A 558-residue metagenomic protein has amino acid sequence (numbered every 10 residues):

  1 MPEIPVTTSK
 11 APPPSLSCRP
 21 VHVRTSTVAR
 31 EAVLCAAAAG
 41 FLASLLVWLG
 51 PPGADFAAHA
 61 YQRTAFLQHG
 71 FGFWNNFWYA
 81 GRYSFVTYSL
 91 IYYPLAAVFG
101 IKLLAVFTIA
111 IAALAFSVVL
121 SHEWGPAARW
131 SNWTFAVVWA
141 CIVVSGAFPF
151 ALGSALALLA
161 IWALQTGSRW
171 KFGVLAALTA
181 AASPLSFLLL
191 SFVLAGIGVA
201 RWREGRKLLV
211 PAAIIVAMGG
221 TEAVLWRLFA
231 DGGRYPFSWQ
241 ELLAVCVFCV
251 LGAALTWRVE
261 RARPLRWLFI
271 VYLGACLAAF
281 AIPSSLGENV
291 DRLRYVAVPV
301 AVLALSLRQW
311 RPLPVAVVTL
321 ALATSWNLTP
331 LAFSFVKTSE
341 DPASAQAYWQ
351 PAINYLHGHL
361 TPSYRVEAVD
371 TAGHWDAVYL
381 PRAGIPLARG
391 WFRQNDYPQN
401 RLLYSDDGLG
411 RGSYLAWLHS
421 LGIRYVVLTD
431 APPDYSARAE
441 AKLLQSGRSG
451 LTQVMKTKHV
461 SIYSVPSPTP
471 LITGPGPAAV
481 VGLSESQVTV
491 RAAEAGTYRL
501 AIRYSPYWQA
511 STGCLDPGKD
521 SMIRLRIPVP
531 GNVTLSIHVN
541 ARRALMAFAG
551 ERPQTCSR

Functional and structural regions predicted by a protein language model:
M1-S44, S557-R558: Start-transfer (signal-anchor) and selected internal transmembrane alpha helices of multi-pass inner/ER membrane
H22-V23, L114-A128, I161-R169, V193-P211 (+2 more regions): Cytoplasmic membrane-interface segments at the C-terminal ends of transmembrane helices
T27-F56, T221-E222, A323-L328: Transmembrane signal-anchor helices characteristic of membrane glycosylation enzymes that use polyprenol
A39, A110-V119, A127-G167, K171-V199 (+3 more regions): Membrane-embedded helix bundles of polyisoprenyl
A43-W130, T134-S154, P184, P342 (+1 more regions): Active-site lumenal/periplasmic loops and adjacent helix-entry segments of GT-C-fold, multi-pass membrane
P51-A58, Q62, H69, F73 (+5 more regions): Transmembrane catalytic cores of multi-pass membrane glycosyltransferases and polysaccharide-assembly enzymes
Q309-L328: Signature aromatic-anchored transmembrane alpha helix within multi-pass, membrane-resident enzymes that catalyze glycan
P330-R558: Extracytoplasmic
